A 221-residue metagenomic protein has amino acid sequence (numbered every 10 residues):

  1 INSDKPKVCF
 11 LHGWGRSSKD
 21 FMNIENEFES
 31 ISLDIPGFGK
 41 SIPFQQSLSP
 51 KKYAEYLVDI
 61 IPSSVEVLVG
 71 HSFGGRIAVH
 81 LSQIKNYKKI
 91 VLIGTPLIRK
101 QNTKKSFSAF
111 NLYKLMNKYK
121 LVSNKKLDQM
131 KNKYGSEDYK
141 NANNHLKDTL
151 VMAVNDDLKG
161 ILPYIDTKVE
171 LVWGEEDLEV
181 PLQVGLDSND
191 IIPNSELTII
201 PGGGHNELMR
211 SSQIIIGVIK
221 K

Functional and structural regions predicted by a protein language model:
S3-K40: Conserved HGGG/HGGXW glycine-rich cap/lid loop of the alpha/beta-hydrolase fold
S32-V69, G217: Active-site loop/oxyanion-hole signature of alpha/beta-hydrolase fold enzymes
V69-A78: Gly/Ala-rich beta-loop-alpha elbow adjacent to hydrolase catalytic centers
V79-Q83, Y87-Y119: Flexible "cap/lid" loop of the alpha/beta hydrolase fold
T103, K114-T167: Conserved alpha/beta-hydrolase catalytic His-Asp/Glu region
Y164-I165, L171-W173, D177: Short beta-strand/loop motif that positions the catalytic acidic residue of the alpha/beta-hydrolase fold
L178-V184: Conserved alpha/beta-hydrolase "acid-adjacent" motif
G203-I214: Catalytic histidine-centered segment of alpha/beta-hydrolase-like enzymes
